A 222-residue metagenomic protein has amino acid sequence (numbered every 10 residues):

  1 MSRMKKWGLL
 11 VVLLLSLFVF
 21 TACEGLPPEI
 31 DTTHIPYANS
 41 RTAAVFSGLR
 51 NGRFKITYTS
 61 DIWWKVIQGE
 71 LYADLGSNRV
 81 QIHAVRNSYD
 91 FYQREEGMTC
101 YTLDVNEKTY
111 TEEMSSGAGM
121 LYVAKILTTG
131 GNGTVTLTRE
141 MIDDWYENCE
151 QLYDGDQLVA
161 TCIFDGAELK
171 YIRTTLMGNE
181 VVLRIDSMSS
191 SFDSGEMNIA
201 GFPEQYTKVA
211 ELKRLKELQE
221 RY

Functional and structural regions predicted by a protein language model:
M1-T21: Sec-dependent bacterial lipoprotein signal peptides
R3, L17, D61, L103 (+2 more regions): Compositionally biased regions
K6, T42, S116-V123, K208-E211: Short amphipathic alpha-helical segments that mediate assembly, nucleic-acid/protein binding, or membrane association
S16-R79, G195-Y222: N-terminal leader/targeting segments and the immediate start of mature chains
E24, R53-S60, Q81-I82, M98-C100 (+1 more regions): Short, hydrophobic/proline-enriched secondary-structure or compact coil segments at domain edges
E29-D31, S47-L49, G97-C162, T174 (+1 more regions): Flexible, processing/modification-adjacent segments and terminal tails in exported/periplasmic/extracellular proteins
W63-T129, E180-R184: An acidic-aromatic
Q81-D90, R139-K213: Gly/Pro-enriched, hydrophobic low-complexity segments that function as extracytoplasmic propeptides/linkers
